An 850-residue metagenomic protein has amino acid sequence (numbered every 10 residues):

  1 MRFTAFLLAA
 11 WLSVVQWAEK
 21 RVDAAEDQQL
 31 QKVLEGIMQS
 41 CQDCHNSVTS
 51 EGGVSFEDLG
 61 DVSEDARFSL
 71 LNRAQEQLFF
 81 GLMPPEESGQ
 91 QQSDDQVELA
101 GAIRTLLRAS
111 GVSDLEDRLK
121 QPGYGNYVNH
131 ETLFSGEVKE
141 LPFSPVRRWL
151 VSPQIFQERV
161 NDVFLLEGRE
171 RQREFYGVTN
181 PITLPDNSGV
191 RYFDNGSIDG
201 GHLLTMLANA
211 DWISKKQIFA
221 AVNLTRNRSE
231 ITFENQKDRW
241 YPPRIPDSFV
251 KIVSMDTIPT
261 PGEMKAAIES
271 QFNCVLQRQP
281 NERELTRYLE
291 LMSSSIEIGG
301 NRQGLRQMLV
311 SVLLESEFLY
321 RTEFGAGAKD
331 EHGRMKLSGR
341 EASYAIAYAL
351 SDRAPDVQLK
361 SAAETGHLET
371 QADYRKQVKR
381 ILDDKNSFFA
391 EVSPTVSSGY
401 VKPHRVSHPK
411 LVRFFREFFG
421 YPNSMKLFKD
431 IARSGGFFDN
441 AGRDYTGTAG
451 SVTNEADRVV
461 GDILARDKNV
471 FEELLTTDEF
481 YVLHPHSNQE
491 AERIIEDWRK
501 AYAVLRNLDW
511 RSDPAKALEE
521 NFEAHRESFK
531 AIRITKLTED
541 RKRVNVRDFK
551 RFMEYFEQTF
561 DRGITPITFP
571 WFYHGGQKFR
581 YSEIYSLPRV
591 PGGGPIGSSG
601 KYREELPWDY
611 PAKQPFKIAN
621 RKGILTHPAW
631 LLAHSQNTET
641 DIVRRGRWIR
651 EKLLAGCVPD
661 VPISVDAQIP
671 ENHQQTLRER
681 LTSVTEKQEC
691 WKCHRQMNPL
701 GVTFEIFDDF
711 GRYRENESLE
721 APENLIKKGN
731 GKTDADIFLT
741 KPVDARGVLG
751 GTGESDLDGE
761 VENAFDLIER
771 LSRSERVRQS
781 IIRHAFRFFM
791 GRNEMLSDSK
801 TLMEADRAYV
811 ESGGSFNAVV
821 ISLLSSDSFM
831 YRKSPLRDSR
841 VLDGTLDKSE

Functional and structural regions predicted by a protein language model:
M1-T4: Positively charged n-region of N-terminal signal peptides that target proteins for export
F6-L12: Hydrophobic helical h-region of N-terminal Sec-dependent signal peptides in bacterial secretory/periplasmic proteins
V14-G101, K265, K613-A764, I768-S772 (+3 more regions): Sequence context surrounding c-type heme c attachment/ligation sites in exported
W17-S248, S270, C274, R278-I298 (+13 more regions): Aromatic- and Gly/Pro-enriched helix-to-coil junctions and flexible linker segments
E51, P85, R278-E282, S295-N301 (+9 more regions): Secretory-pathway/luminal and periplasmic proteins that interact with or process carbohydrate-rich
G101-T105, D114, G123-E263, Q279 (+7 more regions): Extended surface/linker regions that mediate inter-domain or inter-protein docking in multi-component redox
I252-T257, V275, A326-R334, Y344 (+9 more regions): Active-site-adjacent structural elements in folded domains
E284, Y288, S316, Y320-R321 (+8 more regions): Extended, hydrophobic alpha-helical segments in both membrane/secreted and soluble proteins
